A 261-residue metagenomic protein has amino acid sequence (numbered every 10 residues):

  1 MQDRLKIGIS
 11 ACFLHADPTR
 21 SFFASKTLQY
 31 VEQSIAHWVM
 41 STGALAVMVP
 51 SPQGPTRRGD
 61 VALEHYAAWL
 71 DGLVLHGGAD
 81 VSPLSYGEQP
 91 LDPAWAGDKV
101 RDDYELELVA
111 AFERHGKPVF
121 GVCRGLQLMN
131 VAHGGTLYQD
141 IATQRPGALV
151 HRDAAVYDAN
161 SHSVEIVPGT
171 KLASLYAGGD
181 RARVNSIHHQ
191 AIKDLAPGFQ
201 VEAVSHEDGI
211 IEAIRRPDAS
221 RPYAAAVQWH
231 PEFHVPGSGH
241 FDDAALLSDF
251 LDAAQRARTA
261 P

Functional and structural regions predicted by a protein language model:
M1-F120, V131, Y138, A142-G178 (+4 more regions): N-terminal beta1-alpha1 cap of cysteine-dependent amidohydrolase-like domains
G121, L126: Glycine-rich beta-to-alpha active-site loop
A225-Q228: Active-site-proximal beta-strand elements of phosphoester/diester hydrolases
